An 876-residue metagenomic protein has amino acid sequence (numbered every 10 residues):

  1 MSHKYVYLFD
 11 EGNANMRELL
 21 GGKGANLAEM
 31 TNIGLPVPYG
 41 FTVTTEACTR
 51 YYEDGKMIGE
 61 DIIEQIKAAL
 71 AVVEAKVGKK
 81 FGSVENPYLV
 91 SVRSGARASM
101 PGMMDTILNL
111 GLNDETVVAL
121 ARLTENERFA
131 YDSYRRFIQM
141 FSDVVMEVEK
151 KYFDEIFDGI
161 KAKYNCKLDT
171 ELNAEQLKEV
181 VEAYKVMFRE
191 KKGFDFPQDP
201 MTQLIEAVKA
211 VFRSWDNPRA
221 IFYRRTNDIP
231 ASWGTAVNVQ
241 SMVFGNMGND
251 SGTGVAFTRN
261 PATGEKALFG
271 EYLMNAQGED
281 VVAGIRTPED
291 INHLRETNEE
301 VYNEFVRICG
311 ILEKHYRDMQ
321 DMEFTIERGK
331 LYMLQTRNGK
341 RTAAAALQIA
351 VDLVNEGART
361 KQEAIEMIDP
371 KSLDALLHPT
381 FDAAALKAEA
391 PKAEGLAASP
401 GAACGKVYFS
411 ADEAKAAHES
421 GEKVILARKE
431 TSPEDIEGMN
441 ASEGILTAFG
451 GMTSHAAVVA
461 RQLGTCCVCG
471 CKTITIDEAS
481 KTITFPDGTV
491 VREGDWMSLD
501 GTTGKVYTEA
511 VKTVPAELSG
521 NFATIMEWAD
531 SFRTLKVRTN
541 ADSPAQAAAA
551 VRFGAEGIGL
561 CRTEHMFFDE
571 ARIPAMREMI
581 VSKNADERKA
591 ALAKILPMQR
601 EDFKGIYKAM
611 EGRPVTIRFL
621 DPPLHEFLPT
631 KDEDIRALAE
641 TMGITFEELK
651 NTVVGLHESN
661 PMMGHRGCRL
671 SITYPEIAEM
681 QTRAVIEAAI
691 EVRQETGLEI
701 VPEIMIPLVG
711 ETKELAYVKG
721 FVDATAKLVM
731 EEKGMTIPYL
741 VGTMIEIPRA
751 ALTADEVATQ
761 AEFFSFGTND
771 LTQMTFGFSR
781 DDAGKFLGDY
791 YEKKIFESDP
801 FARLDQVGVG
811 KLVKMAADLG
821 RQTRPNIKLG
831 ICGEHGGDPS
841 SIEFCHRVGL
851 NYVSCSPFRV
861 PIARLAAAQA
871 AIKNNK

Functional and structural regions predicted by a protein language model:
M1-E389, E413-H418, E422-I425, S432-E437 (+11 more regions): Nucleotide/phosphate-binding sheet-loop regions of phosphoryl- and nucleotidyl-transfer enzymes
F41, A448-G450, C469-K472, C561 (+2 more regions): Short beta->alpha connector loops at strand-helix junctions that form conserved, small/polar/Pro-enriched
R93, L518-N521, W528-K876: Conserved alpha/beta-domain cores
R224-D228, I365-H418, E422-V424, E430 (+4 more regions): Long, charged amphipathic helices and adjacent flexible linkers at domain junctions
N238, Y408, I425-A427, L446 (+3 more regions): Structural motif
I311, K481-D487: Short alpha-helix capping/helix-loop boundary micro-motifs
